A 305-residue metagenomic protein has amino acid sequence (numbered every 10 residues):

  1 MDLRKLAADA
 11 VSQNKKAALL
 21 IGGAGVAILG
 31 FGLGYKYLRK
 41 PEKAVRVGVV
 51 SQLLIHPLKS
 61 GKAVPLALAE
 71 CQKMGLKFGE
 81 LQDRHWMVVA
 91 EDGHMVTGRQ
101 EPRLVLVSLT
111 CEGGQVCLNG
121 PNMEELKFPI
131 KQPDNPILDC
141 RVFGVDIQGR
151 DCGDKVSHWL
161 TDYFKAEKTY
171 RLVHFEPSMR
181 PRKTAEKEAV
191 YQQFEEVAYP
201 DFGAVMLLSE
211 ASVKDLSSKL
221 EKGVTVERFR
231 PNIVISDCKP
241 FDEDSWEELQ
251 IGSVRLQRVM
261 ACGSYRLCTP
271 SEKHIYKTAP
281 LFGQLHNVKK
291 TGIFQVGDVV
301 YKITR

Functional and structural regions predicted by a protein language model:
D2-R305: Metal-cofactor-dependent catalytic cores
